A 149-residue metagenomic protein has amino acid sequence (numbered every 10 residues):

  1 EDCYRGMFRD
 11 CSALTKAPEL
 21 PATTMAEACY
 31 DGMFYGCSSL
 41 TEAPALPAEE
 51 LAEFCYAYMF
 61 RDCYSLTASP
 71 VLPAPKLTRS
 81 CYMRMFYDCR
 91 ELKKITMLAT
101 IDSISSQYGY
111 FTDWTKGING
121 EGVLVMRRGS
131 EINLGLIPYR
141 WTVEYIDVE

Functional and structural regions predicted by a protein language model:
E1-E149: Solvent-exposed loop and capping/linker segments of extracellular ligand-binding repeat ectodomains
